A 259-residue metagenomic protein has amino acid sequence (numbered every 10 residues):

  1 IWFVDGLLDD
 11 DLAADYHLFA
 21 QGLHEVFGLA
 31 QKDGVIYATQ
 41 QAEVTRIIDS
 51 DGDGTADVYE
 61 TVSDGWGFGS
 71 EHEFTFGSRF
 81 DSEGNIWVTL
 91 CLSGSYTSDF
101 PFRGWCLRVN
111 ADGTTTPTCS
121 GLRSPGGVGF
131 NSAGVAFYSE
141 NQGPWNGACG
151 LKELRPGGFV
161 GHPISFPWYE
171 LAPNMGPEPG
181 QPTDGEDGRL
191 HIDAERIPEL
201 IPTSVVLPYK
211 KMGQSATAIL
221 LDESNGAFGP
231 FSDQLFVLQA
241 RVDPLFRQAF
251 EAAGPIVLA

Functional and structural regions predicted by a protein language model:
I1-A259: Beta-propeller domains with acidic blade repeats across secreted/periplasmic ectodomains and cytosolic WD/CNH propellers
